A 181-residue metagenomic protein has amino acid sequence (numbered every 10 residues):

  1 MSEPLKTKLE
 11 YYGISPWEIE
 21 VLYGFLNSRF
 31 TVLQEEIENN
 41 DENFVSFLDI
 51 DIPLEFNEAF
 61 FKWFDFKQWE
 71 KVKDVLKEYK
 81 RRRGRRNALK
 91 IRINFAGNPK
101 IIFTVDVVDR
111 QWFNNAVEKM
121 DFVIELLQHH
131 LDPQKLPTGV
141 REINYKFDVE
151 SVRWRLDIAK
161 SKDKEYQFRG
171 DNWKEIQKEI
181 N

Functional and structural regions predicted by a protein language model:
M1-S46, E70-N181: Short amphipathic alpha-helical segments that predominantly mediate membrane engagement
V45-P53: Short, low-complexity, glycine-enriched hydrophobic/amphipathic alpha-helices that associate with lipid bilayers
N57-K71: Short hydrophobic alpha-helical membrane-entry/anchor segments
